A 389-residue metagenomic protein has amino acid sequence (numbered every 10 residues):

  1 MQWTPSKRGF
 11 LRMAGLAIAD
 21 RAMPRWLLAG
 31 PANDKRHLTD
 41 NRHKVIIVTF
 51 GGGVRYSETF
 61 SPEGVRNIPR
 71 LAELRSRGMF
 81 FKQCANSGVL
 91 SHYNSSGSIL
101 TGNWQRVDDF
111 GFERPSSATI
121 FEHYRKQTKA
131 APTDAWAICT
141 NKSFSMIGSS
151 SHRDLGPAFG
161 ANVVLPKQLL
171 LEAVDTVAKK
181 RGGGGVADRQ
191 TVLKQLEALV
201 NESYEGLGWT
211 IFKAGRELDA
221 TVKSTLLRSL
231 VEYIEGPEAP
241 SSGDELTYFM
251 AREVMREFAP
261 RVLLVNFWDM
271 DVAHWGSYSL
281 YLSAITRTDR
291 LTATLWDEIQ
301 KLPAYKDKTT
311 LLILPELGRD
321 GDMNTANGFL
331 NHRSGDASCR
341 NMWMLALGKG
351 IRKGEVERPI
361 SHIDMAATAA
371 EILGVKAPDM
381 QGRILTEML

Functional and structural regions predicted by a protein language model:
M1-I18: N-terminal secretory signal peptides and thylakoid transit peptides that target proteins across membranes
D34, L314-L347: Histidine-centered active-site microenvironments of extracellular/periplasmic hydrolases and transferases
D40, P237-F258, L263, M270-T309 (+3 more regions): A long, amphipathic alpha-helix that forms part of the scaffold/cap immediately adjacent to metal-dependent active
V45-I47, R70, R287-L330, A369: Metal-dependent active-site segment of extracytoplasmic phospho-/sulfohydrolases and closely related
E58-N94, D134-W136: Short, structured active-site-proximal loop/turn typified by the sulfatase FGly-forming signature C/S-X-P-X-R
A72, F121-K126, G350, R358-E387: Non-catalytic, well-ordered alpha-helical segments in soluble enzyme domains
N94-G102, N331-L373: Substrate-binding rim/cap in mid-to-C-terminal beta-strand-loop elements of soluble/periplasmic
D108-R261, W268-W275: His/Asp/Glu-rich, glycine-adjacent segments that coordinate divalent cations and/or stabilize oxyanion chemistry on
